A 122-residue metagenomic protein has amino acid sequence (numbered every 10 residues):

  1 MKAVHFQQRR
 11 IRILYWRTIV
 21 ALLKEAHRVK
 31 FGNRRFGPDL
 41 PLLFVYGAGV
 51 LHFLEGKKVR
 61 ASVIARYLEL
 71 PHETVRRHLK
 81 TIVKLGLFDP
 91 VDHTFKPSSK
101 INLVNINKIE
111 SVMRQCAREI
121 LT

Functional and structural regions predicted by a protein language model:
M1-F36: N-terminal leader segment of winged-helix/HTH proteins
K24, V29-K30, K108-T122: Amphipathic alpha-helical dimerization/coiled-coil segments that flank or bridge DNA-binding/regulatory modules
G37-K58: Short helix->loop/beta-hairpin flanking segments within DNA-binding domains
P38-L42, R77, T81, S98-I101: Short glycine/proline-centered loop/turn elements that form peptide/ligand docking sites
K58-L68: A short alpha-helical element within helix-turn-helix/winged-helix DNA-binding domains across DNA-binding proteins
R60, H93-Q115: Short, cationic-aromatic polyanion-contact patches
E69-K84: Short amphipathic alpha-helical interaction segments
V83-F95: A short, conserved structural fragment
